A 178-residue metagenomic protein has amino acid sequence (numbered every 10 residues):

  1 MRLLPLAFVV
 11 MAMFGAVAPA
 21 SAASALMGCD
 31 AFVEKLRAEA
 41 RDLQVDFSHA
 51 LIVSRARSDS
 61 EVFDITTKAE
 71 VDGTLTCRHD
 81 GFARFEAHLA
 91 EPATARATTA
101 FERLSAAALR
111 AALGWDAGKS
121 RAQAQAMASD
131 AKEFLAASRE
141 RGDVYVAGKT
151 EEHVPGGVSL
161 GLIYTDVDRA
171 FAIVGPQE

Functional and structural regions predicted by a protein language model:
P5-A16: Bacterial N-terminal signal peptides
A18-F63, L75-F85, R96-R103: Short helix/turn-capping signatures at newly exposed starts of structured segments
A25, D42-R55, G114-E151: Short glycine-rich, low-complexity/disordered patches
G73, C77-S138: Long, charged/polar, surface-exposed segments that mediate recognition or autoinhibition
K149-D168: Short, exposed beta-strand-loop hairpins at the edges of beta-sheets in extracellular/periplasmic proteins
P176-E178: Short, solvent-exposed mixed-charge patches
